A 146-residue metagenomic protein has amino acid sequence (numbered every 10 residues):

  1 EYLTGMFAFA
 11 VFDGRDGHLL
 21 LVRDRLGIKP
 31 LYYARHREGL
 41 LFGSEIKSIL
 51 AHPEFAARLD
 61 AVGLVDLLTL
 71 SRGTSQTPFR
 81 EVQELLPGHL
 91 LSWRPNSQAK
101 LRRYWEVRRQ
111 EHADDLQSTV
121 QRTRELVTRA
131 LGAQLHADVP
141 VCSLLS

Functional and structural regions predicted by a protein language model:
E1-S146: Cysteine-centered catalytic environments shared across enzyme families
